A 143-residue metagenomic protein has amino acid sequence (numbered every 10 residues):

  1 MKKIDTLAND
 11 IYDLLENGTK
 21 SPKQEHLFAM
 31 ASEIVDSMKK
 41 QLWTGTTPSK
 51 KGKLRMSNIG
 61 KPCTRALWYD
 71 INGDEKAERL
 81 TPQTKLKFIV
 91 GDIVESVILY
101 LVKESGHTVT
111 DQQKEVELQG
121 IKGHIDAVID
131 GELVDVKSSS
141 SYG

Functional and structural regions predicted by a protein language model:
M1-L133, S139-G143: Metal-dependent nuclease catalytic cores that hydrolyze phosphodiester bonds in DNA/RNA, characterized by
